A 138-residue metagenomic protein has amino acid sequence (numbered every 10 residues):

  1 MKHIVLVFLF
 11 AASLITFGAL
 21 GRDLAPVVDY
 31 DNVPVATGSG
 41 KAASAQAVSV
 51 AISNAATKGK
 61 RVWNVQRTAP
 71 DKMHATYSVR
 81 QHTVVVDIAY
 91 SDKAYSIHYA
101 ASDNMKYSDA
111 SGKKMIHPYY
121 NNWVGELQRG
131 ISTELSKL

Functional and structural regions predicted by a protein language model:
M1-V5: Positively charged n-region of N-terminal signal peptides that target proteins for export
V7-T16: Bacterial N-terminal signal peptides
L20-L138: Ser/Thr-rich, low-complexity intrinsically disordered terminal regions
